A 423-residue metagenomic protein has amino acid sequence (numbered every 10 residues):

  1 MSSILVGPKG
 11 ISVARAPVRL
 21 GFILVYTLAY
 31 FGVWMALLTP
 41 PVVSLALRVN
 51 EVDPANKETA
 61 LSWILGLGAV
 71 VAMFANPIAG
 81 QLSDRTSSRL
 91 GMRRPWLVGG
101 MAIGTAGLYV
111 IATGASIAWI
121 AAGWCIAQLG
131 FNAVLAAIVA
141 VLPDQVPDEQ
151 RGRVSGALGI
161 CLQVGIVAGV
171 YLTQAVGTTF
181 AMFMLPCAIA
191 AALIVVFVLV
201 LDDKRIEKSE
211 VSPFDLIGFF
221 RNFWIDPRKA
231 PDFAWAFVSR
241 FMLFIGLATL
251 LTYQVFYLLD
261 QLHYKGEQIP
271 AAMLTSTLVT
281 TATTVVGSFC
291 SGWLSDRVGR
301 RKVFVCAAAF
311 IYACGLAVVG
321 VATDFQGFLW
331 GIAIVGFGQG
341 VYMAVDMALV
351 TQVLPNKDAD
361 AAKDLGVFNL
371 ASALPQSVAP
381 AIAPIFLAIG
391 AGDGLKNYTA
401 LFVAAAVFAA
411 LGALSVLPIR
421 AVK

Functional and structural regions predicted by a protein language model:
S2-L20, D203-V238: Juxtamembrane intracellular "pre-TM" segments in multi-pass secondary transporters
G7-A69, D232-K265, S276: Helix-loop boundary and gating motifs at the non-cytosolic
V71-M73, G152-Q174, N369-P380: Glycine-rich segments within core transmembrane alpha-helices of 12-TM secondary carriers
A75-L90, V286-R300, L387: Helix-to-loop junctions at the C-terminal end of transmembrane segments in multipass secondary transporters
M92-R94, Q174-A188, A383-A409: A membrane-interface helix-boundary motif in multi-pass transporters
R93-Y109, V303-V318: Structural signature of the two symmetry-related core transmembrane helices
A112, A192-L201, A388, L401-K423: Multi-pass alpha-helical transporter architecture, strongest for 12-TM Major Facilitator/SLC carriers used
A359-A391: A late C-terminal transmembrane helix in Major Facilitator Superfamily
